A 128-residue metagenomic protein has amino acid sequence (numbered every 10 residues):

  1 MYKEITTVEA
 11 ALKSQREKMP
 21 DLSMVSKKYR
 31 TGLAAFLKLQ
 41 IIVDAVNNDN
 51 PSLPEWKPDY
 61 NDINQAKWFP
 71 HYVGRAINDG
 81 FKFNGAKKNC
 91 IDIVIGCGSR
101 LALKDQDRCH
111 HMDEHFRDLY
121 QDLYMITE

Functional and structural regions predicted by a protein language model:
M1-G32: Charge-rich, low-complexity N-terminal segments
E9, K13, A34-V43, R117 (+1 more regions): Generic detector of well-ordered alpha-helical segments enriched in charged/polar residues, highlighting helical
P20-N64: Acidic, glycine-rich loop-and-strand cores that form catalytic or ligand-binding grooves in diverse globular domains
N61-G98: Short aromatic-glycine-(Arg/Gly/Cys) micro-motifs in beta-strand/loop hairpins
G85-E128: Short, compact, well-ordered microdomains
